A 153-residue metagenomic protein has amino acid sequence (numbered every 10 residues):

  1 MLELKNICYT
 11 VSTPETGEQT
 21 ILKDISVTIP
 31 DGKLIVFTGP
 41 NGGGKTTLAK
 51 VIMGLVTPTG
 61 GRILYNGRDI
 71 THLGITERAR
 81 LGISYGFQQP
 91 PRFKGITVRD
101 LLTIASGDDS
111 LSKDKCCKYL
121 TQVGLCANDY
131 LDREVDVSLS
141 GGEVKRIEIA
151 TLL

Functional and structural regions predicted by a protein language model:
T38-P40: The feature captures the beta-strand-to-loop junction immediately N-terminal to the Walker
M53: Helix-to-loop junction immediately C-terminal to a conserved catalytic motif
G61-R68, L81, K115: Conserved ABC transporter NBD signature motif
D69-S84: ABC ATPase NBD coupling module
Q89, G95-D108, S112: Q-loop/switch helix immediately C-terminal to the Walker
E148-I149: Hydrophobic anchor residue at the start of the ABC signature
